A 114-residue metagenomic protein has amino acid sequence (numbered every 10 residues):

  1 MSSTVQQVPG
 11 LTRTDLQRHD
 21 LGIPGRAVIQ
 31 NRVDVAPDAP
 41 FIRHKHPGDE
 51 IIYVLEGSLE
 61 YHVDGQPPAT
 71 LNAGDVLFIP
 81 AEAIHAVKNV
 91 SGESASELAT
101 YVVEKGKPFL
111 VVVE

Functional and structural regions predicted by a protein language model:
M1-R32, F78, P108-E114: A short, N-terminal "cap"/entry segment at the start of jelly-roll beta-barrel domains of the cupin/DSBH fold
P24-R26, D38-I51: A short beta-loop-beta micro-motif enriched in histidine and acidic residues
Q30-R32, I51, V76-F78, A99-T100: Conserved hydrophobic/aromatic beta-strand scaffold that supports enzyme active sites
V35, G65-E82: Short acidic-glycine-tyrosine-enriched beta hairpin
P40-H46, V63, T70, K88-V90: Short histidine-centered beta-strand/loop micro-motifs that create catalytic or ligand/metal-coordination sites
H46-G65, D75: Glycine- and acidic-residue-biased ligand/ion/polar-headgroup-sensing regions
E60, P68, E82-P108: Ligand-binding loop in jelly-roll beta-barrel domains
